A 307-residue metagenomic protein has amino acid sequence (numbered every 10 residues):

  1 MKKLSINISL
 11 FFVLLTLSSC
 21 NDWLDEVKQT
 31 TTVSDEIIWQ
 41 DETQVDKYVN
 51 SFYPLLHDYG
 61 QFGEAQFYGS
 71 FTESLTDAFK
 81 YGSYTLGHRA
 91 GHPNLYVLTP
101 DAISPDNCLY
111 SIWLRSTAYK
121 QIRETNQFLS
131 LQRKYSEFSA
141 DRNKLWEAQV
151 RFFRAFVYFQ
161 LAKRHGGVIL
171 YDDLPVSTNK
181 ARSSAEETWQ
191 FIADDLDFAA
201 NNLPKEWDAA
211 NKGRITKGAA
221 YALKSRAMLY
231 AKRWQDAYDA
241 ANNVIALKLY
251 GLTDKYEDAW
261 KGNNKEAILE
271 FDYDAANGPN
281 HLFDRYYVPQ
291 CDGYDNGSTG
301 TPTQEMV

Functional and structural regions predicted by a protein language model:
M1-I8: Bacterial N-terminal signal peptides that target proteins for export
L10-L14: Hydrophobic helical h-region of N-terminal Sec-dependent signal peptides in bacterial secretory/periplasmic proteins
L17-S19: C-terminal motif of bacterial Sec signal peptides marking the signal peptidase cleavage site
N21-A90, L196-F198, R214-V307: An aromatic- and glycine-enriched ligand-binding surface/loop that stacks and positions planar moieties
T30-S34, A102-I103, L170-T178: Short linear capping/connector segments at secondary-structure termini
E42-D46, N50, P54-G60, T85-H165 (+3 more regions): Conserved, well-structured interaction surfaces
A162-D173, W234-A241: Short, well-structured active-site flanking segments
G167-L174, A200-N211, L249-E257: Glycine- and aromatic-rich loop/turn segments at beta-sheet edges
